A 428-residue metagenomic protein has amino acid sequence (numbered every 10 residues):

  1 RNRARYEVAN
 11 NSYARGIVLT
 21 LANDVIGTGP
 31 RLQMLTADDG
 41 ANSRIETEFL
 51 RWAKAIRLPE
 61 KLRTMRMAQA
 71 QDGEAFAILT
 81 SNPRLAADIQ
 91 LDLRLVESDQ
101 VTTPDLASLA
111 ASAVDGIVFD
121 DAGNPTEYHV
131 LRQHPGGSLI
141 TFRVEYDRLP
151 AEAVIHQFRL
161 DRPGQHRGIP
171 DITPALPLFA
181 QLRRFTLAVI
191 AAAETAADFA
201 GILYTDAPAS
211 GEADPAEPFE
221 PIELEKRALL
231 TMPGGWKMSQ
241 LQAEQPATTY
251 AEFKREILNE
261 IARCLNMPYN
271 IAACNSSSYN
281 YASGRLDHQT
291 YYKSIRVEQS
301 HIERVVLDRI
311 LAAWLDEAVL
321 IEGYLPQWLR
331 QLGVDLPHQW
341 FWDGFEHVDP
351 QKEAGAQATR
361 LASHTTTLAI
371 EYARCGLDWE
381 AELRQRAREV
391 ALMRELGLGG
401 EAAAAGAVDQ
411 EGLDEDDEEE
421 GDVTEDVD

Functional and structural regions predicted by a protein language model:
N2-L160, R360: Structured, mid-chain assembly/scaffold modules that mediate subunit interfaces within large macromolecular complexes
R31-L32, T36-E46, L230-P350: Surface-exposed loop-to-helix/strand elements on domain peripheries
M34, M65-R66, T80-S81, A192-A200 (+4 more regions): Short coil/turn segments at secondary-structure boundaries
R57, C264-N266, G376, G397: Glycine-centered helix-boundary capping/hinge motifs
R84-A86, T102, P135-G137, M238-S239 (+3 more regions): Flexible loop/turn segments at secondary-structure boundaries
G123, I261, E371: Acidic/polar, glycine-anchored loop/turn motif associated with catalytic or activation segments that engage anionic
A153-D287, W328-L329, E411-G412: Extended, charged amphipathic alpha-helical segments
N275, R285-L286, H301-D428: C-terminal anchoring/interaction modules
